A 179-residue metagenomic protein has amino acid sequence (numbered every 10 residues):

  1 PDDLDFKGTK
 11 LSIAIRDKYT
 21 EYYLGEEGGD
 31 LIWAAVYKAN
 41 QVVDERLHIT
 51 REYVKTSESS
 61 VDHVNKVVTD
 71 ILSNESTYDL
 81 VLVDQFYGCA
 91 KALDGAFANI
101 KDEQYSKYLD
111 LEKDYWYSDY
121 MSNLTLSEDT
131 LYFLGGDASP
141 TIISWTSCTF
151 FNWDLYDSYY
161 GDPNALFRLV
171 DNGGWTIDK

Functional and structural regions predicted by a protein language model:
P1-G95, D157-F167: Conserved N-terminal structural module of periplasmic/extracytoplasmic solute-binding proteins
E45, Y87, A92-G95, K101-K179: Helix-loop-helix "hinge/cap" segment bordering the ligand-binding cleft or interdomain interface
